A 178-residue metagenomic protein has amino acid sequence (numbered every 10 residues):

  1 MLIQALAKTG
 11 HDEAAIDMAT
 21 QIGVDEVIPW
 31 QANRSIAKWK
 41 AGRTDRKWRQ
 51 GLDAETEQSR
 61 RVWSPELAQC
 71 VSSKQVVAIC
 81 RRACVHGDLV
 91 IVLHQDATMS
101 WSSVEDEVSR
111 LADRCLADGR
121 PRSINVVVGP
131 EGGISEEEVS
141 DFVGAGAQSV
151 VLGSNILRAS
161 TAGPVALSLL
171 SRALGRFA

Functional and structural regions predicted by a protein language model:
M1-H94: RNA substrate-binding interface of SAM-dependent RNA methyltransferases
A5-L6, C70, L93-D96, P130-E131 (+2 more regions): Fold-independent oxyanion-binding glycine-rich loops and adjacent beta-strand/coil segments at enzyme active sites
M18-I22, T44-D45, E107-A112, D141-G144 (+1 more regions): Short, solvent-exposed amphipathic alpha-helical segments in soluble enzyme and RNA/protein-processing domains
Q31-S35, E131-G132, S154-N155: Short, ordered loop/turn segments at secondary-structure junctions
I36-A37, S100, A159: Generic structural signal for helix capping and beta-alpha/helix-loop junctions
Q50, A78, R82, D106 (+1 more regions): Replace "anionic and nucleotidyl ligands
G87-D141, Q148-V150: Active-site/ligand-binding-proximal alpha/beta "capping" segment
S135-A178: Structured adenosyl-cofactor binding patch, chiefly the S-adenosyl-L-methionine
